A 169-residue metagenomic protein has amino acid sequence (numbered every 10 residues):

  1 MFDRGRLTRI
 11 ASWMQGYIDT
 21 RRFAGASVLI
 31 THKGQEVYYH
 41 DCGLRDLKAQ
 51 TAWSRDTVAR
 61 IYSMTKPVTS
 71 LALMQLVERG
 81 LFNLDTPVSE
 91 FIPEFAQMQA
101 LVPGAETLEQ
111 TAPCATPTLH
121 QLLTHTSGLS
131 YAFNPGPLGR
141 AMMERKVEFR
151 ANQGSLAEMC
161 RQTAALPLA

Functional and structural regions predicted by a protein language model:
M1-I61, L81, Q97-E106, A165: Short, conserved catalytic-motif segment at the N-terminal edge
D3-R6, L84, A115, N152: Residue-level signature of the cytosolic catalytic core of signaling kinases
G5, E90, P135-A169: Short, charged, amphipathic alpha-helices and their helix-cap/turn boundaries
I18-T20, Q110-P113, R150-A151: Short Gly/Pro-enriched turn/cap motifs at secondary-structure boundaries
Y39-C42, F133-L138: Short, solvent-exposed loop/turn and secondary-structure capping segments
R55, R60-M64, L76-S130, N134 (+1 more regions): Active-site helix/loop module of the DD-peptidase/beta-lactamase fold, centered on the serine-lysine SxxK catalytic
T69: Active/ligand-binding-proximal structured segments within catalytic/core domains that scaffold catalytic residues
